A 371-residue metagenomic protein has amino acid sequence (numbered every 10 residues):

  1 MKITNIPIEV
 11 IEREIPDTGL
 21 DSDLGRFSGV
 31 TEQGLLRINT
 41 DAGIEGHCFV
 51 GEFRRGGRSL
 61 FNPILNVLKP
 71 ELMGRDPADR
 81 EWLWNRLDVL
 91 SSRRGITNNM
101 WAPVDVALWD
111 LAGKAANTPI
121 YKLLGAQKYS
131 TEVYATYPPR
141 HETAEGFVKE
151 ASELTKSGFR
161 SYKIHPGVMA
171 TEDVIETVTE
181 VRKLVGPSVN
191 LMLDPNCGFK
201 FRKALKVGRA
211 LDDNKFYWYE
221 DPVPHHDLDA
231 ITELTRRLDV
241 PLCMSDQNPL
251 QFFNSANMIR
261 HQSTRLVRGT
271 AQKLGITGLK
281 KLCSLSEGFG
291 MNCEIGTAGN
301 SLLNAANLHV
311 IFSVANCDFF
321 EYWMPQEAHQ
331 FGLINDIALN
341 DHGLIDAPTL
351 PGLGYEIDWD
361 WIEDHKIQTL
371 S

Functional and structural regions predicted by a protein language model:
M1-H47, F53, P325-F331: Structured beta-strand/loop patches that form or line metal/cofactor-binding pockets in enzymes
I3, G43, L68, V104 (+8 more regions): Conserved, mostly hydrophobic/aromatic
P7, N39-A115: Metal- or metallocofactor-binding catalytic centers and their adjacent structured scaffolds across diverse enzyme
E52-R54, L274, L353: A short acidic/small-residue loop/turn micro-motif
T97, D105-P139: Glycine-rich, aromatic-flanked loop segments that form ligand/cofactor-binding clefts across common enzyme folds
Y129-L238: Metal-dependent enolase-superfamily TIM-barrel catalytic cores that perform enediolate-based chemistry
R209, K215, H226-L344, P348: Shared catalytic-loop signature of beta/alpha-barrel
